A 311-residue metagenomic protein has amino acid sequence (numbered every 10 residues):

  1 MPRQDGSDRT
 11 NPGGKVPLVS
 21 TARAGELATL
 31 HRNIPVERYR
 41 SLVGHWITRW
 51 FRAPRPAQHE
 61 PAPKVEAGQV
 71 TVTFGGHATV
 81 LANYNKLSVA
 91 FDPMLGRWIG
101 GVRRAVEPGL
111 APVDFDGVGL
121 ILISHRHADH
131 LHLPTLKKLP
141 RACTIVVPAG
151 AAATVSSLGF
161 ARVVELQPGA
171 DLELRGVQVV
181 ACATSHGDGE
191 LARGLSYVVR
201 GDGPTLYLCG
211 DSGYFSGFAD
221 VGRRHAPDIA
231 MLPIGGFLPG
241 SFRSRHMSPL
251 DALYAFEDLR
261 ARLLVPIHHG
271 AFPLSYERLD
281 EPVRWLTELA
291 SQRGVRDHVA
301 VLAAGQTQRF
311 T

Functional and structural regions predicted by a protein language model:
P2, G13-G25, T144, G150-A153 (+1 more regions): Cap/insert and terminal regions of metallo-dependent hydrolase folds
P2-A90, L95-R97, E281-R284, A304-Q306: Zn-dependent metallo-beta-lactamase
R3, R55-K64, G75, L81-R126 (+3 more regions): Pre-active-site segment of Zn-dependent metallo-hydrolases
G13-V16, G100, G109-L172: Active-site HxH/HxHxD metal-binding segment of metal-dependent hydrolases
W46-A67, V147-P204, W285-T311: Metallo-beta-lactamase
Q69-T71, L139-I145, P204-L206: Short active-site oxyanion
G75-L81, D171-D228, R243, M247-D251: Catalytic core of the metallo-beta-lactamase
A90-D92, G117-L131, V146-A149, L206-S212 (+3 more regions): Active-site neighborhood of phospho(di)ester-bond hydrolases with catalytic His/Asp-centered motifs
